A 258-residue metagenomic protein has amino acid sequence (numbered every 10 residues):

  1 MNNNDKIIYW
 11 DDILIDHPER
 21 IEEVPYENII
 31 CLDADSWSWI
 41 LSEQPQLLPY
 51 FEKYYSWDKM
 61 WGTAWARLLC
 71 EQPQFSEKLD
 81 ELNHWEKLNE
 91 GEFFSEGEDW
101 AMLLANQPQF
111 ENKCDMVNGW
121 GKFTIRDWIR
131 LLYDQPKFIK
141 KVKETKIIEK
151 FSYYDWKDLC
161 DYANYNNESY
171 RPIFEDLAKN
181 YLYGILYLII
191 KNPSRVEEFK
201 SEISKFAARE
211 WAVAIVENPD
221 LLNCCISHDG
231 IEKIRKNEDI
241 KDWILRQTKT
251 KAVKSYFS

Functional and structural regions predicted by a protein language model:
M1-S258: Ankyrin repeat (ANK) tandem alpha-helical domains that serve as protein-protein interaction scaffolds, prominent
